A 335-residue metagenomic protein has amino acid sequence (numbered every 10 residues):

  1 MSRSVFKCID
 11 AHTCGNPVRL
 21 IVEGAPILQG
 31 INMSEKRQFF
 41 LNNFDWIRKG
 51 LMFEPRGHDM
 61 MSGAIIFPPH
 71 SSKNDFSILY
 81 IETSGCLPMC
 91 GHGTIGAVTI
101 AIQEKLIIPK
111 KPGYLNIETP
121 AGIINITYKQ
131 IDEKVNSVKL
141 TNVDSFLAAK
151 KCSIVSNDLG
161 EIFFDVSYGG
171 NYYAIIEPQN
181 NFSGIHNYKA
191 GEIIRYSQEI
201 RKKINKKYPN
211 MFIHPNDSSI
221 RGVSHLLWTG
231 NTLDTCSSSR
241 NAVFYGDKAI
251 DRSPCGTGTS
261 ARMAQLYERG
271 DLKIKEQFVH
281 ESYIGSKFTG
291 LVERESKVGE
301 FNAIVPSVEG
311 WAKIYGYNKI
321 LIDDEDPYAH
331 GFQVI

Functional and structural regions predicted by a protein language model:
M1-S167, A174-I335: A glycine-rich beta-to-alpha transition motif near the start of alpha/beta enzyme domains, typified by
